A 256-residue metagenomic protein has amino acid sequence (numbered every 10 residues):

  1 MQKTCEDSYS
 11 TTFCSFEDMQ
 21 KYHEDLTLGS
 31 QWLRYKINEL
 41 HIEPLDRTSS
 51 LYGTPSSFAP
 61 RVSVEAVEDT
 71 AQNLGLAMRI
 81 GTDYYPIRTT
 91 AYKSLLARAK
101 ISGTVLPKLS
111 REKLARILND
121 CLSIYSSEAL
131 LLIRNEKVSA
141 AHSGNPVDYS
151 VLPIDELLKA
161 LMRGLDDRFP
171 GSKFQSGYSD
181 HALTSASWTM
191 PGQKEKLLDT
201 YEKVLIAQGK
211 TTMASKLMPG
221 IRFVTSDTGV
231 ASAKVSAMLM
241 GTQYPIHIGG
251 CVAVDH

Functional and structural regions predicted by a protein language model:
M1-A160, F169: Feature for intrinsically disordered/low-complexity regulatory segments and propeptides
H142, Y149-H256: Intrinsic disorder/low-complexity polar-acidic segments
